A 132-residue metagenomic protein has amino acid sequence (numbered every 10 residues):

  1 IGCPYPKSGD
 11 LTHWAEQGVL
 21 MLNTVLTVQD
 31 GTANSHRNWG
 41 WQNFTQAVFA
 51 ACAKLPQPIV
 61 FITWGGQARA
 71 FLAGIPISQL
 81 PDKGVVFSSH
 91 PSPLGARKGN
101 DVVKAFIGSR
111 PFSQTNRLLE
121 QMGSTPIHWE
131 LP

Functional and structural regions predicted by a protein language model:
I1-V60, G66-Q79, G84-S89, P93-R97 (+2 more regions): A polyanion-binding, active-site-adjacent surface
